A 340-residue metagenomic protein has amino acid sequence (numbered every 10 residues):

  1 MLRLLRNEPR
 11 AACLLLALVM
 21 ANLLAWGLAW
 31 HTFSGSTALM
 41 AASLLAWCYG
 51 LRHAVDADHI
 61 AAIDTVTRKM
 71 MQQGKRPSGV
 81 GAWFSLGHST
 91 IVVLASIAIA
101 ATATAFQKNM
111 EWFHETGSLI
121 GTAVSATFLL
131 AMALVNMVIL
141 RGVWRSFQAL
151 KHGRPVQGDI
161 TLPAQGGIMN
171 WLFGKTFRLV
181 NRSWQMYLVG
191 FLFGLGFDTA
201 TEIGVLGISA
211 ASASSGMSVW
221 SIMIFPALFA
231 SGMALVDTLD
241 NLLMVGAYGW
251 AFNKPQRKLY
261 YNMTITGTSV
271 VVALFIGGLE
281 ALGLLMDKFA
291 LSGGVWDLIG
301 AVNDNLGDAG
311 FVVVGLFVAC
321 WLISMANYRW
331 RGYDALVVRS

Functional and structural regions predicted by a protein language model:
M1-C13, A211-W220, V236, L242-S340: C-terminal regulatory/interaction regions
L4, P9, L15-G27, G79-V80 (+1 more regions): Membrane helix-loop-helix hairpins that form the core translocation module of multi-pass transporters
N7-V19, W26-V55, P77-W83, I168-G196 (+1 more regions): Small-residue-enriched transmembrane helix starts and helix-helix packing motifs in multi-pass inner-membrane proteins
N22, D56, H88, L130 (+3 more regions): Divalent metal-coordination and catalytic microenvironments
L28-H31, M40-N109, G204-I224, G246-A251: Juxtamembrane transmembrane-helix termini in multi-pass membrane transport proteins
V55, H59, L140-L150, L235-W250: Membrane-water interface of transmembrane alpha-helices
G79-A95, G232, T264-L282: Hydrophobic alpha-helical membrane-insertion segments
L130-P155, G166, N170, L274-K288 (+1 more regions): Transmembrane helix exit motif
